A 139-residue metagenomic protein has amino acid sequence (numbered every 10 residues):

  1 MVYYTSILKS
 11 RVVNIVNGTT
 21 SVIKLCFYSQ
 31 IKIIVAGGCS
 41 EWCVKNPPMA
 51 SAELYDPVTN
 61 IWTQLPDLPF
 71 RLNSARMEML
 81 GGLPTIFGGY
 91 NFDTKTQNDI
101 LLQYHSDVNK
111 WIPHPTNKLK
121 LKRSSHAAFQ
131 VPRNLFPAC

Functional and structural regions predicted by a protein language model:
M1-C139: Kelch-like beta-propeller repeat domains
